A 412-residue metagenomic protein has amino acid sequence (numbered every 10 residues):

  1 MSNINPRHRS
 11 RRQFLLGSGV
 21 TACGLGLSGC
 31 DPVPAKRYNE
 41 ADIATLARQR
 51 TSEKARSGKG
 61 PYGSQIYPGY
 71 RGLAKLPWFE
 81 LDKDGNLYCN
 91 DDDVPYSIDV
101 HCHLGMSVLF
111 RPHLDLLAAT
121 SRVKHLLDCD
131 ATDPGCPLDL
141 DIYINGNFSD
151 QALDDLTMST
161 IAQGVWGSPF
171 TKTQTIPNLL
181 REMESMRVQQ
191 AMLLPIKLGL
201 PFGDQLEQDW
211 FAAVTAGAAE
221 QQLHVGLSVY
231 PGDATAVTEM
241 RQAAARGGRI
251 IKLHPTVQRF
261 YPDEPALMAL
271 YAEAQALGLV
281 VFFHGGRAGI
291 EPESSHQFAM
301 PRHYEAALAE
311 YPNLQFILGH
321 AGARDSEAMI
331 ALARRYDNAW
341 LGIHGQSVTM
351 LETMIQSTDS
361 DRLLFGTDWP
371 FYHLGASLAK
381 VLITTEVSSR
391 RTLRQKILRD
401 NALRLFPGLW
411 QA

Functional and structural regions predicted by a protein language model:
M1-R9: N-terminal secretory signal peptides
H8, L15-S28, R37-D91, P95 (+4 more regions): Mid-to-C-terminal alpha-helical segments outside catalytic/metal-binding sites
D31-P32: Bacterial signal peptide processing site
A74, Q189-F283, R287: Active-site gating/metal-coordination segments in enzymes
H101, M183, A274, D368 (+2 more regions): Conserved, mostly hydrophobic/aromatic
H101-S107, H284, H320: Histidine-centered divalent metal-coordination motifs
I176-L194: Catalytic domains of carbohydrate-active enzymes, especially glycoside hydrolases
G247-P255, R259-L364: Catalytic pocket-lining loop regions of alpha/beta-barrel enzymes, especially the amidohydrolase/enolase/GH5 lineages
